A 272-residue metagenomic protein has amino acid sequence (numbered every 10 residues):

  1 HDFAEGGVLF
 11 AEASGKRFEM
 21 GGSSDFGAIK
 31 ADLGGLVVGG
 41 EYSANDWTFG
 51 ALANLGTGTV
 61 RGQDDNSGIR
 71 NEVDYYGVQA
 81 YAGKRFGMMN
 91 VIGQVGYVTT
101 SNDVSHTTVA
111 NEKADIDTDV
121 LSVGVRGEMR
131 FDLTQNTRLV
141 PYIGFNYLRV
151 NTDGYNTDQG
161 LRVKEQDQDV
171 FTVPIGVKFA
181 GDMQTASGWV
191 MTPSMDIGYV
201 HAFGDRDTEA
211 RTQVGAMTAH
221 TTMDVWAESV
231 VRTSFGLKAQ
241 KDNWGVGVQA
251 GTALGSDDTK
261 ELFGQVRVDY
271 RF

Functional and structural regions predicted by a protein language model:
H1-T134, R138, Q249-F263: Outer membrane beta-barrel translocator domains of Type V secretion systems
V8-E12, G50-L52, L148-N151, D205-D207 (+1 more regions): Short hydrophobic/aromatic-rich motifs at helix boundaries and adjacent loops
L9-A11, P141-F145, P193-G198: Extended hydrophobic secondary-structure segments that form protein cores and membrane-embedded regions
K16, G56-T57, N146-L148, G198-H201: Short, internal active-site loops enriched in acidic
S23-A31, Q63-R70, S101-D117, R149-V170 (+1 more regions): Solvent-exposed, glycine/polar-rich loop segments of beta-barrel outer-membrane systems
Q79, G83-R85, V163-F272: Outer membrane beta-barrel transmembrane domains
G127, L139, G144-V150: Solvent-exposed flexible segments
